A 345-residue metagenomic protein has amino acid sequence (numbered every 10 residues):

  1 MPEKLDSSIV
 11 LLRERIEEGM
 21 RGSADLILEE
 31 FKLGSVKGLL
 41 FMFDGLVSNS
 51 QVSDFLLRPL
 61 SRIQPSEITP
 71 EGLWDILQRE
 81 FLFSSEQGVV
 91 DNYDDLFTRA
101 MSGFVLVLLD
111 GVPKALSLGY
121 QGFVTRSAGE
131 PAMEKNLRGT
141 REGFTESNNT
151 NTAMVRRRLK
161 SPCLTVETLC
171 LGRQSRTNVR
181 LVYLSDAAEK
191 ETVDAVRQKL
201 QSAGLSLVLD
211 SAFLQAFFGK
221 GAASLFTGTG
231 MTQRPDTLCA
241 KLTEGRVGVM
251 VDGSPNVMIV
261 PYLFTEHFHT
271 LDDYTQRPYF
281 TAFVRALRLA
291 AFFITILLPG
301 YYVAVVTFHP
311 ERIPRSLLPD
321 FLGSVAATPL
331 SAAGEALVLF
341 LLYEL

Functional and structural regions predicted by a protein language model:
M1-L297, R315: Membrane-embedded alpha-helical signal segments
D272, P278-L345: Core alpha-helical transmembrane segments of integral membrane proteins
